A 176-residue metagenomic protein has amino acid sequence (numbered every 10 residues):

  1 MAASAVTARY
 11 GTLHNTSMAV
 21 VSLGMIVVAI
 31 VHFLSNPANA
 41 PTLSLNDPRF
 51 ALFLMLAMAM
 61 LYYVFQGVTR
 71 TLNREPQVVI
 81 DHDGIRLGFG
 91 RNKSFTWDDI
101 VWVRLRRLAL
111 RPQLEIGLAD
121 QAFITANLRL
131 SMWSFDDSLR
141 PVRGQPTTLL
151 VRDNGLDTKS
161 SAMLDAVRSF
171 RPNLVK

Functional and structural regions predicted by a protein language model:
M1-D47, D165, S169, V175-K176: N-terminal membrane-targeting/pre-transmembrane regions
S4-A8, F95, T147-V151: Generic detection of short hydrophobic beta-strand segments and adjacent strand-loop junctions
Y10, F89, D153: Pocket-edge structural micro-motifs
L13, R49-L52, L150: Individual transmembrane alpha-helices with interfacial aromatic-anchor signatures
S22-M25, P48-Q66: Canonical hydrophobic alpha-helical transmembrane segment
L61-R104: Conserved beta-hairpin
L105-A109: Short, conserved beta-turn/loop elements at beta-strand boundaries and strand-helix junctions
R111-K176: A membrane-cytosol interface segment of integral membrane proteins
